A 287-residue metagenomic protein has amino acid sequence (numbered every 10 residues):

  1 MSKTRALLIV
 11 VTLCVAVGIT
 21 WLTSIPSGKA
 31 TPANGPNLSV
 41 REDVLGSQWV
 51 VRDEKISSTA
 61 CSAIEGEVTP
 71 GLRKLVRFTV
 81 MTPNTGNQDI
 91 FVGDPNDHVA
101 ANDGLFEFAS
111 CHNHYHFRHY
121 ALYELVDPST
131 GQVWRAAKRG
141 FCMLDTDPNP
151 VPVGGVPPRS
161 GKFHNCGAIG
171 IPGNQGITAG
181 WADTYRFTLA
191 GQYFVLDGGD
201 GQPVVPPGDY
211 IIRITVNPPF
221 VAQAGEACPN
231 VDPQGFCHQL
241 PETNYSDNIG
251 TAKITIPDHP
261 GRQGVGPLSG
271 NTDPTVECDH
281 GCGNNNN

Functional and structural regions predicted by a protein language model:
M1-V11: Bacterial N-terminal signal peptides that target proteins for export
R5, V15, K29-P32: Residue-level detector of intrinsically disordered, flexible termini and proteolytic processing junctions
V10-W21: Bacterial N-terminal signal peptides
G28-N287: Extracellular/luminal regions of secreted and cell-surface proteins that mediate adhesion/ECM remodeling
